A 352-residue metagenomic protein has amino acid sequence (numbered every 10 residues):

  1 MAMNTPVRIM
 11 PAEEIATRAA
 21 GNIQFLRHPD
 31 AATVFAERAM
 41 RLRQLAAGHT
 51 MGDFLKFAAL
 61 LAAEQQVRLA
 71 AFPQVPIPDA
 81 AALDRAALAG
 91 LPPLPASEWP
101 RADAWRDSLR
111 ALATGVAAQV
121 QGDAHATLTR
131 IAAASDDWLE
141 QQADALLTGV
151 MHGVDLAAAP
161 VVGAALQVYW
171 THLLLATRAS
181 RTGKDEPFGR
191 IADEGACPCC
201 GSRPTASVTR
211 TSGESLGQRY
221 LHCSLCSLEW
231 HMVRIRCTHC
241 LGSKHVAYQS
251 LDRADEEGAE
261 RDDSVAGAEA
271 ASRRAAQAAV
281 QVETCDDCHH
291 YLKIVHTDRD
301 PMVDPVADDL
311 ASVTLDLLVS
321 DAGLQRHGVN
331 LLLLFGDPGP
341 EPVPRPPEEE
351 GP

Functional and structural regions predicted by a protein language model:
M1-A81, S264, I294-P352: Long, contiguous alpha-helical scaffold regions
R8, R18, R27, R38-R43 (+18 more regions): Arginine residue identity/basic-tract feature
A19-K184: N-terminal alpha-helical interaction blocks
G21, G48, G52, G90 (+18 more regions): Residue-identity detector for glycine
L60, A102, R106, H172 (+8 more regions): Generic ordered-secondary-structure signal
R110-Q121, T127-S135, L146, V150 (+11 more regions): Aromatic-residue detector
A176-L318: Cys/His-clustered metal-coordination modules, chiefly Zn-binding fingers
